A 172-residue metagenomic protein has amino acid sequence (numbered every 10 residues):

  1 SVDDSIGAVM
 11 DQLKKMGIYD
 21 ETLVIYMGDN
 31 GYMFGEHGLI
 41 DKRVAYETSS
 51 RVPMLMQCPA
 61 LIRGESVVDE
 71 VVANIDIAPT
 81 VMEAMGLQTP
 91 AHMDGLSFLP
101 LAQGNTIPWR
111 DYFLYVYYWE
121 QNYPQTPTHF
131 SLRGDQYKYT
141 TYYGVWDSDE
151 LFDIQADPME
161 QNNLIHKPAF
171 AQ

Functional and structural regions predicted by a protein language model:
V2, A73-N74, D94, F170: Hydrophobic (often cysteine-bearing) scaffold residues that line and stabilize catalytic clefts of nucleotide/cofactor
V2, I6, L23-G28, M54-M56 (+3 more regions): Beta-strand elements within well-structured catalytic alpha/beta cores of enzymes that handle phosphate/sulfate esters
D4, A8, A45, E70-A73 (+1 more regions): Flexible, surface-exposed loop/gating regions in the mature catalytic domains of secreted/periplasmic hydrolases
A8-L13, M85: Well-ordered alpha-helical scaffold segments within catalytic/enzyme domains
D11-S66, A73: Histidine-centered active-site microenvironments of extracellular/periplasmic hydrolases and transferases
N30-E36, I75-A78, E83-E150, I154: C-terminal cap/loop subdomain of S1 sulfatases and analogous C-terminal strand-loop tails that border
L61-V72, A84-P90, E160-P168: Active-site rim elements
